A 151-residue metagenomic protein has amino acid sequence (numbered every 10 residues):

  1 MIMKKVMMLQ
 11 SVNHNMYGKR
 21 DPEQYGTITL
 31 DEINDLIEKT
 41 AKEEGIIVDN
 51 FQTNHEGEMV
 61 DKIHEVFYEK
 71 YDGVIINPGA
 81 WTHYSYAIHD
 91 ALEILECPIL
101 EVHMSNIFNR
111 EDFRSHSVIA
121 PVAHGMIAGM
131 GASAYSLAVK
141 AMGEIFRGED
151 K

Functional and structural regions predicted by a protein language model:
I2-V6: Extreme N-terminal starter segment of soluble prokaryotic enzymes
V12-H14, G79-T82, S105-I107: Short glycine-rich anion-binding loops that position phosphate/pyrophosphate groups of nucleotides and phosphorylated
Y17-D31: Glycine- and acidic-residue-enriched helix-capping/strand-helix junction motifs
I33-F51: Short beta-strand elements in bilobed, periplasmic/extracellular small-molecule ligand-binding domains
T53-H83, A87-E96: N-terminal small/polar loop signature for handling phosphorylated ligands or for N-terminal nucleophile
I94-R110: Short, acidic/small-residue loops that bind anionic groups at enzyme active sites
N109-K151: Short, glycine-/small-residue-rich phosphate/pyrophosphate-handling segment
